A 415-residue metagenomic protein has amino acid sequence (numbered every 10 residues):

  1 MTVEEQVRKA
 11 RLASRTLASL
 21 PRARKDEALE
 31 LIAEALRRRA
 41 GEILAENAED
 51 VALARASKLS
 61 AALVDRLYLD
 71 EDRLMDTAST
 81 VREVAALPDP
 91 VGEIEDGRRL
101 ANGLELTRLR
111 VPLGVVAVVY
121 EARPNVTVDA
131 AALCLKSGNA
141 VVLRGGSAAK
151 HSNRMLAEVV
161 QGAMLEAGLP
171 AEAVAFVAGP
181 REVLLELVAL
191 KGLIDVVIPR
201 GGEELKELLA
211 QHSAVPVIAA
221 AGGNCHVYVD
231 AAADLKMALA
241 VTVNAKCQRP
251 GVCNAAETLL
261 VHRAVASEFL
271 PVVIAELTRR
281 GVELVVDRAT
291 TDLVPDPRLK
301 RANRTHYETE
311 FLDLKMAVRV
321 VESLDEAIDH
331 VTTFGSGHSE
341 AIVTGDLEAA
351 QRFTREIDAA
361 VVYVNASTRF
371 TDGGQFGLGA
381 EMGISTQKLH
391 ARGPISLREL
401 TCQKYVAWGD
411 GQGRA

Functional and structural regions predicted by a protein language model:
M1-L106: N-terminal Rossmann-like NAD(P)+-binding subdomain of aldehyde/semialdehyde dehydrogenases
A13-S19, L259-V261, D313-E322, G337-I342: Short, well-ordered beta-strand elements within core beta-sheets of diverse protein domains
L20-D26, A167-V174, Q248-A255, E283-A289 (+4 more regions): Flexible, glycine/charged-enriched surface loops at secondary-structure junctions
A86, E95-K236, S267: Rossmann-like NAD(P) dinucleotide-binding subdomain of oxidoreductase/dehydrogenase enzymes
E121-R123, D129-S137, M155, V159 (+2 more regions): ALDH superfamily catalytic-core signature
Y228-A232, L260-R263, V320-V321, V343-G345 (+1 more regions): Short beta-strand-to-turn element immediately C-terminal to the catalytic PLP-Schiff-base lysine in fold type I
L324, I328-R414: C-terminal core of ALDH-fold dehydrogenases
